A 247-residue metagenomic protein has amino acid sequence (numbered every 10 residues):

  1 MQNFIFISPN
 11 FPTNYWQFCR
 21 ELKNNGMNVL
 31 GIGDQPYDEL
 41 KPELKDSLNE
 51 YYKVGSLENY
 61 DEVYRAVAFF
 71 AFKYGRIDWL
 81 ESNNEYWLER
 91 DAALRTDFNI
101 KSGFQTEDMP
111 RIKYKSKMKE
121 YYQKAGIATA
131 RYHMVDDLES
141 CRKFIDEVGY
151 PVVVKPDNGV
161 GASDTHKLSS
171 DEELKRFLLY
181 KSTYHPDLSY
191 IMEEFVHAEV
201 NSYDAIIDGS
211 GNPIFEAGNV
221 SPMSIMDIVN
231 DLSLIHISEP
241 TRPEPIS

Functional and structural regions predicted by a protein language model:
M1-E107, E139: ATP-binding N-terminal substructure of ATP-dependent carboxylate-amine bond-forming enzymes
N14, R90, A162-S163, N201 (+1 more regions): Glycine/Thr-rich phosphate-binding loops of Rossmann-like dinucleotide-binding domains
E39-P42, D61-Y64, P110-S116, D164 (+1 more regions): Short, charged, surface-exposed secondary-structure boundary motifs
K101, G159-A162, S233-L234: Helix-loop-beta segment of a Rossmann-like dinucleotide-binding subdomain
R111-I191, H197, G209-S210: Active-site nucleotide/adenylate-binding loops and adjacent lid/helix of ATP-dependent enzymes
K181-D187, V196-S238: Phosphate-binding core of ATP-grasp and ATP-grasp-like enzymes
I235-S247: Single conserved hydrophobic/aromatic residue that forms the stacking wall/gate of nucleotide- or nucleobase-binding
